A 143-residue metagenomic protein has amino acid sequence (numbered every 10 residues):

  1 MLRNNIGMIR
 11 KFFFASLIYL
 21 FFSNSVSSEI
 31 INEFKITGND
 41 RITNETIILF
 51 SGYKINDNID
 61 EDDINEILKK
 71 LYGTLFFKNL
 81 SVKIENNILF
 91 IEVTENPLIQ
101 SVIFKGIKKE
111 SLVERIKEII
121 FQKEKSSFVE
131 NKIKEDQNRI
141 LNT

Functional and structural regions predicted by a protein language model:
L2-F14: Bacterial N-terminal signal peptides that target proteins for export
F12-S23: Bacterial N-terminal signal peptides
V26-D57, K83-V129: Periplasmic POTRA and POTRA-like interaction domains that precede and scaffold membrane channels/assemblies
T43, D63-I67, L112, I116 (+1 more regions): Stable alpha-helical elements in mature extracytoplasmic
N56-I64: Short linear S-[DN]-x-LW-Φ motif typified by the pepsin-like aspartic protease active-site region
T74-N86: Short, well-structured beta-strand/strand-turn elements
V129-K132, D136: Small-polar (Ser/Thr/Gly)-enriched, low-hydrophobicity segments that adopt extended beta-strand/coil conformations
